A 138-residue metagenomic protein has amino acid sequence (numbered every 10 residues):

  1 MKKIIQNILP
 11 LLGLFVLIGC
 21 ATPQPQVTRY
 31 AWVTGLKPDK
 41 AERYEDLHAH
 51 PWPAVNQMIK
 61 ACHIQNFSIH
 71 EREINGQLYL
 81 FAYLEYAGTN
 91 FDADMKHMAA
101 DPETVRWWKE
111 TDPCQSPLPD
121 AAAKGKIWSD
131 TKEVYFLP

Functional and structural regions predicted by a protein language model:
M1-L9: Bacterial N-terminal signal peptides that target proteins for export
V16-G19: C-terminal motif of bacterial Sec signal peptides marking the signal peptidase cleavage site
A21-Q26: Bacterial Sec signal peptide processing site at the extreme N-terminus
V27-A41: Terminal, regulation- and interaction-focused segments at domain boundaries
T34-L36, Y83-Y86: Short beta-strand-to-loop capping motifs
K40-Q65: Short amphipathic alpha-helical segments
M58-Q65, E85-S129: An amphipathic, aromatic/His-enriched active-site/gating alpha helix that lines ligand/cofactor pockets
H70-I74: Short beta-strand micro-motifs enriched in acidic
